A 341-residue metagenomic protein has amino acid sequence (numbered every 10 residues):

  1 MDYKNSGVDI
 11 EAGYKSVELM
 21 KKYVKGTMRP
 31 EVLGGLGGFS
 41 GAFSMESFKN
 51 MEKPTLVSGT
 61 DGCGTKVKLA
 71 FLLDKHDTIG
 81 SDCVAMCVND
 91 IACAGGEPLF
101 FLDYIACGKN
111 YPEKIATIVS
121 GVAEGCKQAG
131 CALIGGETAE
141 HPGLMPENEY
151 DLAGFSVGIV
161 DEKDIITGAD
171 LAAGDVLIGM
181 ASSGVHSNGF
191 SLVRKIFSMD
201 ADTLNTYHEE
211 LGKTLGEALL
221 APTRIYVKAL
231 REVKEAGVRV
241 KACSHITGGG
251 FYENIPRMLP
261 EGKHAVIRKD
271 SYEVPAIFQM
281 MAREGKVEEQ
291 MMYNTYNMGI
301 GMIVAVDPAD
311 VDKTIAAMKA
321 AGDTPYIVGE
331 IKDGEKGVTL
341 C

Functional and structural regions predicted by a protein language model:
M1-E31: N-terminal amphipathic/basic leader segments beginning at the initiator methionine
D2-S6, K114-A132, M145-Y150, D202-L204 (+2 more regions): Glycine-/charge-enriched secondary-structure boundary and capping motifs
D9, D61, G174, H245 (+1 more regions): Residue-level signature of catalytic and energy-coupling elements of molecular machines, predominantly ATP/GTP-dependent
S16, M20, A42, C87-V88 (+5 more regions): Buried hydrophobic packing segments
V17, A116-V119, F190: Hydrophobic face of alpha-helices
V17, K49, G64, E140 (+3 more regions): Residue-level detector of flexible, active-site-proximal loop/helix-junction positions within diverse enzyme catalytic
K22, M28-S183: Glycine-rich phosphate/pyrophosphate-binding loop regions near the starts of catalytic domains
D151, D164-L211, L215: Short, acidic (Asp/Glu-rich) active-site segment that either coordinates a divalent metal cofactor
